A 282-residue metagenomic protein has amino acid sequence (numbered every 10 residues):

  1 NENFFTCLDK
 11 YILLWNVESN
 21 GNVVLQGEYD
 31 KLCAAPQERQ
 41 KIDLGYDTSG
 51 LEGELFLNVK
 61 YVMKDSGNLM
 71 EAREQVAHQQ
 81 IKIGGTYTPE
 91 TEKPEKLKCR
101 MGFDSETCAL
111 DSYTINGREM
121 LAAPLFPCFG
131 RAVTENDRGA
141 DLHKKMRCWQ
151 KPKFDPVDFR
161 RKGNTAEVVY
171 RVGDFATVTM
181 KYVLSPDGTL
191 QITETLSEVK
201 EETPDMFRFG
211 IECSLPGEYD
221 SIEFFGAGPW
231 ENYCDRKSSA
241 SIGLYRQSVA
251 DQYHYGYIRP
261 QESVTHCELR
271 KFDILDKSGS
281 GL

Functional and structural regions predicted by a protein language model:
N1-S112: Carbohydrate-binding surfaces of carbohydrate-active enzymes
G45-E52, G67, I83-L282: Beta-strand/loop-rich accessory regions of lumenal/periplasmic or secreted enzymes, predominantly carbohydrate-active
